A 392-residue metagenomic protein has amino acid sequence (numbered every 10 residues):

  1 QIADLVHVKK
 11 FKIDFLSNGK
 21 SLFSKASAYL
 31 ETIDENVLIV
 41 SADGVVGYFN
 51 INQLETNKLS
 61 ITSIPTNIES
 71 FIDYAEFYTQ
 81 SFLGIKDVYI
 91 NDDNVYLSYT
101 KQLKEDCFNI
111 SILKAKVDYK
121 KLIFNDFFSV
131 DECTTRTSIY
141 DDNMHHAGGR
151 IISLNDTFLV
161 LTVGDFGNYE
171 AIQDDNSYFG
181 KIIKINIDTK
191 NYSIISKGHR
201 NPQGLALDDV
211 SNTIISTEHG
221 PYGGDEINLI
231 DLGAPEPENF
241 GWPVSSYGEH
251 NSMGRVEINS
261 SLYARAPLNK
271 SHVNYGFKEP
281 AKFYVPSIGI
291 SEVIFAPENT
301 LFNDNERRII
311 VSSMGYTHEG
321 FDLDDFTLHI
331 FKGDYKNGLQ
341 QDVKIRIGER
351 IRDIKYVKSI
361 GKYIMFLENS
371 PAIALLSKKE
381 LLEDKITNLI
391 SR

Functional and structural regions predicted by a protein language model:
I2-K25, F277-K278, L339-D342: A short helix->beta-strand "capping" segment at the edge of beta-propeller domains
I2-V6, E35-F71, Y119-K120, E170 (+1 more regions): Beta-propeller domains
A3-V6, I39, Y78, L83-I85 (+2 more regions): Beta-propeller domain segments
K12-V46, G84, S287-P297: Beta-strand-rich domains and repeat architectures in extracellular enzymes and scaffolds, especially beta-propellers
E31-D34, I90-D93, S153-T157, D208-S211 (+2 more regions): Residue-level detector of Asp-centered blade-edge/turn motifs that repeat once per structural unit in beta-propeller
F82-L83, D106-I152: Asp-box/WD-like beta-propeller blade repeats and closely related beta-sheet repeat scaffolds
N337-K358: Conserved blade-ending motifs and adjacent loop-strand segments that build the rim/top face of beta-propeller domains
D353-R392: Blade-level signature of beta-propeller repeat domains, shared across WD40, Kelch, NHL, RCC1 and BNR/Asp-box propellers
